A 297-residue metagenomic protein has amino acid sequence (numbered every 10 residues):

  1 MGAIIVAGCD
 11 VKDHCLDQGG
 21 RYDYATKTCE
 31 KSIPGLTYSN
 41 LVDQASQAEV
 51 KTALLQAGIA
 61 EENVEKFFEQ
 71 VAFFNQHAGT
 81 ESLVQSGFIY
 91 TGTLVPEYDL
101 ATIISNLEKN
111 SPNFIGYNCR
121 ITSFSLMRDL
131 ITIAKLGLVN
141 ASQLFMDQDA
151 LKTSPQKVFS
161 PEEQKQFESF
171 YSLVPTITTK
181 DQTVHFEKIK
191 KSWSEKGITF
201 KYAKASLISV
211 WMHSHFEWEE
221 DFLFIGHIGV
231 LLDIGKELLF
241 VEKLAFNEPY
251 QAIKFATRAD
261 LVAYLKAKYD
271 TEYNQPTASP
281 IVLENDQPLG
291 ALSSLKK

Functional and structural regions predicted by a protein language model:
M1-I4: Hydrophobic membrane-insertion alpha-helices, especially the h-region of bacterial N-terminal signal peptides
G20-A25: Extracellular, cysteine-rich, disulfide-stabilized repeat modules with beta-strand cores
K27-L55: N-terminal low-complexity, Pro/Thr/Ser-rich intrinsically disordered segments that act as propeptides or flexible
A53-H215, F222-G226, D233-N247: Acidic/His-rich structured neighborhood in mature extracellular/periplasmic domains
L239-K243, N247, A256-K297: Low-complexity, Gly/Ser/Thr/Pro-rich intrinsically disordered linker/tail segments
Q251-I253: Outer-membrane beta-barrel translocator/channel fold
